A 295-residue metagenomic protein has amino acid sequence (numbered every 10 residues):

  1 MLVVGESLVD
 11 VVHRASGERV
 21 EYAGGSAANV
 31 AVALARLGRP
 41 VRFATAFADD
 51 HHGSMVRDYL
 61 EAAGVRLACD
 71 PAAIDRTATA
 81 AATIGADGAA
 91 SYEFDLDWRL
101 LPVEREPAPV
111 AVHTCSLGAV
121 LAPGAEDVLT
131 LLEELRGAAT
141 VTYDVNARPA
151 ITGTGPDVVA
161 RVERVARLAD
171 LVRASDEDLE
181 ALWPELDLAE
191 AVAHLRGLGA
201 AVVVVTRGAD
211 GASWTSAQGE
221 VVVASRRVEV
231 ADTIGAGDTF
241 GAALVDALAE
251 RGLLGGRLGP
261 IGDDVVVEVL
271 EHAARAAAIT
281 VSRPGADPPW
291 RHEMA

Functional and structural regions predicted by a protein language model:
M1-A15: Positively charged, low-complexity intrinsically disordered leader regions
S7, V145, T239: Active-site metal-binding loops of divalent metal-dependent hydrolases
V11, R39-L121, V141: Conserved N-terminal subdomain of the carbohydrate kinase-like
G17-L34: Short catalytic helix/loop segments, enriched in acidic residues and glycine and frequently bearing histidine
A31-P40, A247-A249: Alpha-helix C-terminal capping segments
E104-E106, R164-V165, R196: Structural alpha-helical scaffold elements that stabilize or flank donor/cofactor-binding regions in carbohydrate
A111-A193, D210-G211: Conserved beta-alpha-beta core of the PfkB/ribokinase-like small-molecule kinase fold
E134, P184-A295: Conserved phosphate-binding/catalytic region of the ribokinase-like
